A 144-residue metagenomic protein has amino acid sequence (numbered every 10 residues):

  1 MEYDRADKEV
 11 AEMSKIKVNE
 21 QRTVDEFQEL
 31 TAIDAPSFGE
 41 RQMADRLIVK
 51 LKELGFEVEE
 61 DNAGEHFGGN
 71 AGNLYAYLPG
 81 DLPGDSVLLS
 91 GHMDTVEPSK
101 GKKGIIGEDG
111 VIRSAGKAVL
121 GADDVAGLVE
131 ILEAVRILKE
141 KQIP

Functional and structural regions predicted by a protein language model:
D4-A11, V96, V125: Intrinsically disordered, low-complexity regions of eukaryotic proteins
A6-F38: N-terminal capping segment at the start of a domain
V18-D25, F38, Q42, R46 (+4 more regions): Conserved active-site and cofactor/substrate-binding residues in soluble primary-metabolism enzymes
N19-R22, I33-G39, L47-K50, I112 (+1 more regions): A broad, low-specificity signal for short, low-complexity segments enriched in glycine/proline and polar/charged
Q28-P36, K52-E57, R136-P144: Generic secondary-structure signature for well-ordered alpha-helical cores
P36-P83: A non-catalytic alpha/beta surface segment that caps or lines the substrate-entry region of metallo-dependent hydrolase
N70, Y77-P79, P83-P144: Active-site metal-coordination/substrate-binding segment of hydrolases, especially metallo-dependent peptidases
